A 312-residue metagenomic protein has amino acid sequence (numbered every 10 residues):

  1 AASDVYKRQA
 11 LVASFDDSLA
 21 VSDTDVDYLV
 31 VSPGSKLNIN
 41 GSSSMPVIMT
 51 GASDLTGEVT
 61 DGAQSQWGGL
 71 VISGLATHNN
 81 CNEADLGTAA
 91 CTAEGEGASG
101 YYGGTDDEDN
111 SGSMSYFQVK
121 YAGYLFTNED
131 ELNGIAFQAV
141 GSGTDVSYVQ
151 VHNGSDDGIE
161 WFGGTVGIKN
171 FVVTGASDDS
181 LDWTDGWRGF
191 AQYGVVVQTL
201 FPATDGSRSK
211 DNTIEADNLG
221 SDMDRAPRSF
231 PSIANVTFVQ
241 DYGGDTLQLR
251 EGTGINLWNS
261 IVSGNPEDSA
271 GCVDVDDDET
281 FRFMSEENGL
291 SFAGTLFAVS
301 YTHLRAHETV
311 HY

Functional and structural regions predicted by a protein language model:
A2-Q9, T302-T309: Conserved small/polar residues in nucleotide/adenosyl-binding loops
K7, L11, I39-S42: Beta-strand repeat architectures
D16-G34, G41-S42, P46-D156, E160-E308: Extracellular beta-rich repeat passengers
